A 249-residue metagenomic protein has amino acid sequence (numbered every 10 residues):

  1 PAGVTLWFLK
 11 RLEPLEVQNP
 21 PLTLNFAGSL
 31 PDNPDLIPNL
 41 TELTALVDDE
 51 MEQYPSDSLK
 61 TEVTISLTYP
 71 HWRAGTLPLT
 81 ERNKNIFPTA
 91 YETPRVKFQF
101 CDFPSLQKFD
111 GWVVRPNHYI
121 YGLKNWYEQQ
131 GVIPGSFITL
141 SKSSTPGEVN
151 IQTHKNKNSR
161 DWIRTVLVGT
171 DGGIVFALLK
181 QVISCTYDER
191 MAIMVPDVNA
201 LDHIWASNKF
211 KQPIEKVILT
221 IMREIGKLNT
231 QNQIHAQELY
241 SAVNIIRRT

Functional and structural regions predicted by a protein language model:
A2-T249: Acidic, low-complexity intrinsically disordered regions
